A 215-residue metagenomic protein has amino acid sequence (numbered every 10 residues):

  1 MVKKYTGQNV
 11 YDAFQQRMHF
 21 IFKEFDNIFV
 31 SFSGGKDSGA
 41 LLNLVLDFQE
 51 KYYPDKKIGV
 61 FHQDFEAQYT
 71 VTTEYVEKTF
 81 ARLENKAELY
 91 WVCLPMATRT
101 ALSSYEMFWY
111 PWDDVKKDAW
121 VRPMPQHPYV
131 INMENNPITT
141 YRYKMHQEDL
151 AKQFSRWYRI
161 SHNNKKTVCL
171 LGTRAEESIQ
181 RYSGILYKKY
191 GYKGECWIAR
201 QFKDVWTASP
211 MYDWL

Functional and structural regions predicted by a protein language model:
M1-S31, K36-L215: Nucleotide-activated chemistry modules centered on ATP-dependent adenylation/adenylyltransferase
